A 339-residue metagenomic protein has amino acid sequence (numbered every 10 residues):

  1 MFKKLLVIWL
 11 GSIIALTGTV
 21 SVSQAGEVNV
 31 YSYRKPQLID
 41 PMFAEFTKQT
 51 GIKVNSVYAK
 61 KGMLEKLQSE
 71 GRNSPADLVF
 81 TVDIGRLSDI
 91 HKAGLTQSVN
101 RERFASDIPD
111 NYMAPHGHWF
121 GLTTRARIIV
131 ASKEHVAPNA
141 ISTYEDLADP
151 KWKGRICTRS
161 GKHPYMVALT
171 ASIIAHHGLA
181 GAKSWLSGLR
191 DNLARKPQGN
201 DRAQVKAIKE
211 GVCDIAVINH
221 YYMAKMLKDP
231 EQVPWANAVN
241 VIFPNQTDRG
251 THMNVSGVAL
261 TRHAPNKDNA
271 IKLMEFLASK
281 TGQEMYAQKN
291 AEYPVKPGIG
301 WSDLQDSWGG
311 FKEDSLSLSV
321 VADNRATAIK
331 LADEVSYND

Functional and structural regions predicted by a protein language model:
A25-D89: Early extracytoplasmic/lumenal segment of secretory-pathway proteins
Y31-R34, P115-H116, A131-K133, N139 (+3 more regions): Short beta-strand->loop
S74-V79, Q97-I129, E145, R155-T158: A structural signal for short loop-to-beta-strand junctions that line the ligand-binding cleft of periplasmic/secreted
I84-L95, A114-S142, T170-A171, M253-A259: Periplasmic solute-binding protein
E134-S142, I174-K183, A264-A270: Short helix-loop capping/hinge motifs at secondary-structure junctions, enriched in acidic/polar residues
Y165, S172, H177-P244: Ligand-binding pocket segment of bilobal, Venus flytrap-like solute-binding proteins
S256-L316: Mature extracytoplasmic/periplasmic domains
D303-D339: Extracellular/periplasmic bilobal clamshell ligand-binding domains
